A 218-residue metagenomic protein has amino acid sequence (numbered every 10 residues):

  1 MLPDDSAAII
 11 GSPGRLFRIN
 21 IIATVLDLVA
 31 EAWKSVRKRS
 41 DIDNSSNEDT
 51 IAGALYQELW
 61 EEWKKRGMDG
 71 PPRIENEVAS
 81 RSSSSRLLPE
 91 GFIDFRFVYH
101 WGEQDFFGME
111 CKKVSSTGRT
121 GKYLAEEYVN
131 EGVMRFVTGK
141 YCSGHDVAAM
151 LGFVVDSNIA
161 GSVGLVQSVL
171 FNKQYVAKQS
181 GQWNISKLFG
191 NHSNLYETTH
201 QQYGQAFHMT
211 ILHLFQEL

Functional and structural regions predicted by a protein language model:
M1-N20: Nuclease-adjacent, charged terminal/linker segments that flank catalytic cores
A23, D27-R81: Acidic-basic catalytic patches of nuclease active cores, encompassing PD-(D/E)XK and other metal-cofactor nuclease
D49, L55, T120, A160-V166: A short acidic (Asp/Glu
P72-A79, G108-E110, M150-V154, L212-L214: Extended hydrophobic secondary-structure segments that form protein cores and membrane-embedded regions
P72-F107: Active-site metal-binding core of divalent-cation-utilizing nuclease and nuclease-like domains
F97-W101, C111-S115, V154, F215-E217: Short, flexible loop/turn elements at secondary-structure junctions
K113-A160: Catalytic cores of nucleic-acid endonucleases
V169-L218: Non-catalytic C-terminal interaction segments of nucleic acid-processing enzymes
